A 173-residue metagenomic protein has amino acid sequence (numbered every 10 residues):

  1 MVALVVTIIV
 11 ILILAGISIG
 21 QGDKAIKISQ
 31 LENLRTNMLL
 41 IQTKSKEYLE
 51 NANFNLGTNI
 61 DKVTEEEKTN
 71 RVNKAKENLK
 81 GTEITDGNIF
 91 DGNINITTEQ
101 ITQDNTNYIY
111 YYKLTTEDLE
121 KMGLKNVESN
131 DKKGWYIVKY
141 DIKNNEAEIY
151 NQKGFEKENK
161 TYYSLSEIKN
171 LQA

Functional and structural regions predicted by a protein language model:
M1-V5: Glycine-centered recognition micro-motifs in short, flexible terminal segments and loops
V10-S29: C-terminal juxtamembrane segment of a hydrophobic transmembrane alpha-helix
K27-T58: Membrane-proximal N-terminal amphipathic helix
Y48-T97: Short, glycine/small-hydrophobic-rich surface segments
N105-Y112: Long, low-complexity intrinsically disordered regions enriched in Ser/Thr/Pro/Gly
K125-A173: Short, surface-exposed interaction loops/tails
